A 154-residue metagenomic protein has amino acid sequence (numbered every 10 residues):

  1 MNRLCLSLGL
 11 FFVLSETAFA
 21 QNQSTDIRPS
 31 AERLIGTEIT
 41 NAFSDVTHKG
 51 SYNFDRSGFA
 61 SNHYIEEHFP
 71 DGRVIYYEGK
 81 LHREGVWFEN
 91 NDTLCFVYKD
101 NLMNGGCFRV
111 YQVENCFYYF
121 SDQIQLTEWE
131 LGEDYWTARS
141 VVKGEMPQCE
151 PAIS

Functional and structural regions predicted by a protein language model:
M1-L4: Positively charged n-region of N-terminal signal peptides that target proteins for export
S7-E16: Bacterial N-terminal signal peptides
A18-R83, C95-S154: Lipid interaction determinants
V86-F88: Extracellular/luminal ectodomains and secreted, surface-exposed scaffolds of diverse proteins
N90-L94: Short, conserved beta-turn/loop elements at beta-strand boundaries and strand-helix junctions
